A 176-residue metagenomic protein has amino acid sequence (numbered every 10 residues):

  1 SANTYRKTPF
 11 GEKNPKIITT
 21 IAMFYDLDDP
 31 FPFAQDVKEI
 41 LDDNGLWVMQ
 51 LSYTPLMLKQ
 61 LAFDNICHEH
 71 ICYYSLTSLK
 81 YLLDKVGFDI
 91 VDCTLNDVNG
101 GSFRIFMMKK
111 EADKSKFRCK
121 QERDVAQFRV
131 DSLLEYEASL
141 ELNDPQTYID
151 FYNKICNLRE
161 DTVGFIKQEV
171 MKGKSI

Functional and structural regions predicted by a protein language model:
A2-N14: Short amphipathic alpha-helix with an adjacent loop that forms part of the alpha/beta core around
K16-T19: A conserved beta-strand element that flanks and buttresses the S-adenosyl-L-methionine
M23: Hydrophobic adenine-recognition pocket in adenosine-nucleotide-binding enzymes
F31-V48: A short glycine-rich, Lys/Arg-flanked "PGG" loop and its adjoining helix->strand segment in the class I
M49-C72, L76-S78, L83: Short, glycine-/aromatic-enriched active-site segment of Class I SAM-dependent methyltransferases
F88-N99: Conserved S-adenosyl-L-methionine
N99-L158: Flexible, glycine-/basic-rich loop-and-beta segments that form/coincide with the SAM-dependent methyltransferase
K154-K172: A short, well-structured juxtamembrane/interface segment
